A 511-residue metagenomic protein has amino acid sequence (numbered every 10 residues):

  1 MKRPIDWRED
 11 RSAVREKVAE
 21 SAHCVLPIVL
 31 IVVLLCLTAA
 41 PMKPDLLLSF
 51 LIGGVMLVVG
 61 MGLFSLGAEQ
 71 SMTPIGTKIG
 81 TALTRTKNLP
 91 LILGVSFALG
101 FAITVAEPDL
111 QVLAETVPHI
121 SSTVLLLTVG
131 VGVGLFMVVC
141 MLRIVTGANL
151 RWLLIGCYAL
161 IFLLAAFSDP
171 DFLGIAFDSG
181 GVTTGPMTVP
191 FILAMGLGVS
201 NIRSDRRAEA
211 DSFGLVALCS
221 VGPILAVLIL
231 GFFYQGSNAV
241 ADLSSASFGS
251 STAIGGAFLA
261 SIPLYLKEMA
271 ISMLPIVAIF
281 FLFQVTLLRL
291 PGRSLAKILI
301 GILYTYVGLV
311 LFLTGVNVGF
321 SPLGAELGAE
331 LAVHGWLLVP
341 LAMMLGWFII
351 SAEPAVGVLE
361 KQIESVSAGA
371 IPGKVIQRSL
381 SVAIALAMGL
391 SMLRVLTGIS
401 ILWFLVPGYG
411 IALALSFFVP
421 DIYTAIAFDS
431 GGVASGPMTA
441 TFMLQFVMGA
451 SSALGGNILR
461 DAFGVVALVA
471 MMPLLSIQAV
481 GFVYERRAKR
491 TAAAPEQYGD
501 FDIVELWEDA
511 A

Functional and structural regions predicted by a protein language model:
M1-G94, A98, P275-V307, L311-L313 (+2 more regions): N-terminal alpha-helical transmembrane segments of multi-pass membrane transport and channel/translocase proteins
M1-K2, C140-L154, D171, R203-F248 (+4 more regions): Juxtamembrane and boundary regions of transmembrane helices in multi-pass small-molecule transporters and channels
M1-S21, V25, G76-P90, S204-L215 (+6 more regions): Intrinsically disordered, low-complexity non-transmembrane regions of multi-pass membrane transporters
R15-S21, M42-I52, T84, V117-L126 (+8 more regions): Interfacial loop-to-helix junctions that mark the boundaries of transmembrane helices in multi-pass membrane
C24-A39, G53-L63, V95-A102, G132-R143 (+10 more regions): Hydrophobic core segments of alpha-helical transmembrane domains in multi-pass membrane transport and ion-translocation
L34-L48, A68-G76, A102-V117, F136-G147 (+11 more regions): Transmembrane helix-loop junctions in multi-pass membrane proteins
S49-I52, A246-A355: Transmembrane helical segments that form the transport core of multi-pass membrane transport proteins
G80-A82, L89-L160, V339-S416: Helix-loop-helix junctions within the multi-pass membrane cores of secondary transporters/permeases
